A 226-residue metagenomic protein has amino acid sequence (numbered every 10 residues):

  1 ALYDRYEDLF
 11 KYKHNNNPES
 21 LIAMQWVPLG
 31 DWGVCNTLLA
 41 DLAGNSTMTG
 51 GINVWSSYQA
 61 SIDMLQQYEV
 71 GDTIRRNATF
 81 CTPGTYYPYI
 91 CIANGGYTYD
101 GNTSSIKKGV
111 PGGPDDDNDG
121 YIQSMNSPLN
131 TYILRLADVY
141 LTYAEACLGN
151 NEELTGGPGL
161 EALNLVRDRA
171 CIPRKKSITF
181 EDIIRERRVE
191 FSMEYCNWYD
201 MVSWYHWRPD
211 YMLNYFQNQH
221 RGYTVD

Functional and structural regions predicted by a protein language model:
A1-A40, N102-T103, G120-L136, G149-E161 (+5 more regions): Structured, solvent-exposed acidic/aromatic patches
A1-G95, L213-F216: An aromatic- and glycine-enriched ligand-binding surface/loop that stacks and positions planar moieties
V27, T82-T85, G149, D168-I172 (+2 more regions): Short, well-ordered loop/turn and helix-capping segments at boundaries between secondary-structure elements and domains
Q66-L136: Flexible, polar/acidic helix-loop-strand segments at domain edges
R188-W204: Bilobed periplasmic-binding protein-like "clamshell/Venus-flytrap" ligand-binding domains
M201, H206-D226: In a subset of proteins, long, contiguous C-terminal domains/tails are tracked
